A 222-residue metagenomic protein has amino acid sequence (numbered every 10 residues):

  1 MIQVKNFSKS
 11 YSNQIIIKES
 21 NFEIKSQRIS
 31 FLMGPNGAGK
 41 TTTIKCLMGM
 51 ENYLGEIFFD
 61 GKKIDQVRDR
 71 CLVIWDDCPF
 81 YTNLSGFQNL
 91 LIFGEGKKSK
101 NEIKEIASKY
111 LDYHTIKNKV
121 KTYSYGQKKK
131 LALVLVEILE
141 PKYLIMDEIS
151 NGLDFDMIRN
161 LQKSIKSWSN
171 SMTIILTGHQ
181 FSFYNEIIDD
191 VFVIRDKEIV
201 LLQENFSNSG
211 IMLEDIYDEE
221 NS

Functional and structural regions predicted by a protein language model:
I2, I17-E19: Conserved structural motif at the start of ABC-family nucleotide-binding domains
M33-P35: The feature captures the beta-strand-to-loop junction immediately N-terminal to the Walker
M48: Helix-to-loop junction immediately C-terminal to a conserved catalytic motif
N52-R68: Conserved ABC transporter NBD signature motif
L144-E148: Catalytic Walker B motif of ABC-type/P-loop ATPase nucleotide-binding domains
T177-H179: H-loop/switch region of ABC-family ATPase nucleotide-binding domains
